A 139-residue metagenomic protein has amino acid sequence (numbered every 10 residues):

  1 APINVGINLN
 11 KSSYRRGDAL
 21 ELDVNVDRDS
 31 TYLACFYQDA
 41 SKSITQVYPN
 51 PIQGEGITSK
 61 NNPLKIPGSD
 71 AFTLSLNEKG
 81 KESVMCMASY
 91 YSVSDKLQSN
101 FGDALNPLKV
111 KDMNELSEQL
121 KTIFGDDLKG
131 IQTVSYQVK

Functional and structural regions predicted by a protein language model:
A1-K139: Secretory-pathway glycoprotein ectodomains that are cysteine- and/or Ser/Thr/Pro-rich
